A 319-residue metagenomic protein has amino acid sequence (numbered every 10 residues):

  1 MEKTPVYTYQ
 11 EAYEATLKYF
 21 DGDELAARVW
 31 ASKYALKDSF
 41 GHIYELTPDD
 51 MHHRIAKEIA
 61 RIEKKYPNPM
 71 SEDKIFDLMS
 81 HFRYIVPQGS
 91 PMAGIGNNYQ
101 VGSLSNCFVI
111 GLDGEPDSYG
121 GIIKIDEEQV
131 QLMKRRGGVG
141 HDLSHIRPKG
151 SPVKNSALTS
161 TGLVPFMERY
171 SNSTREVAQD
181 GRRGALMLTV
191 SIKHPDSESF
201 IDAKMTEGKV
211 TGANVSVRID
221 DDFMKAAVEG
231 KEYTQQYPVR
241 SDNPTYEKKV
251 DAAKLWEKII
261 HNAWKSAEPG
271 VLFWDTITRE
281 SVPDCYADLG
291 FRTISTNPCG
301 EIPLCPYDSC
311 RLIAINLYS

Functional and structural regions predicted by a protein language model:
M1-S319: Extended catalytic cores of very large enzyme megasubunits
